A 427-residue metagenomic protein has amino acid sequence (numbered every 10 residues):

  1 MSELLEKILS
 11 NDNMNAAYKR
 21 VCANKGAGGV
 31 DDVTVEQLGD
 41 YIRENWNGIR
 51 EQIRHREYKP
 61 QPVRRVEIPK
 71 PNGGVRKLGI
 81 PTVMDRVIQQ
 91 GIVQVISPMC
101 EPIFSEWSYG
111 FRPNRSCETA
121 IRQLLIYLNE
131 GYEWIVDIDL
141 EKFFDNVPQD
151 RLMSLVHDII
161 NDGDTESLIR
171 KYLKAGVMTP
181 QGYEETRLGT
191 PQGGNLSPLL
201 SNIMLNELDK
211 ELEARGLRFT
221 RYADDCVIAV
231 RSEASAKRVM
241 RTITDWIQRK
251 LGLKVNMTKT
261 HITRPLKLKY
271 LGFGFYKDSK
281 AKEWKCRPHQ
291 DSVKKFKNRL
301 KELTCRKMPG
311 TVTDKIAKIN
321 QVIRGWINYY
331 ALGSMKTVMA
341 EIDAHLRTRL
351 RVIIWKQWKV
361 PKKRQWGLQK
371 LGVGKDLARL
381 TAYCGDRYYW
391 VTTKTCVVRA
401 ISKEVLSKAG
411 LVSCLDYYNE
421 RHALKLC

Functional and structural regions predicted by a protein language model:
M1-Y41: Non-catalytic, polymerase-adjacent accessory regions of viral genome-replication enzymes
N24-D31, C100-F104, E133-W134, P148-D150 (+5 more regions): Short acidic (Asp/Glu) and glycine-rich catalytic loops that position anionic groups and cofactors
Q52-E67, P71, I103-K269: Conserved polymerase palm-domain catalytic core
K77-T82, K285-C286: Conserved phosphate-binding loops in nucleotide/dinucleotide-binding enzymes
Q89-Y109: Electropositive, glycine- and tryptophan-enriched low-complexity nucleic-acid-binding patches
K174, K250-A317, Q321-R324: A conserved non-catalytic segment of reverse transcriptases and RNA-directed RNA polymerases corresponding to the late
K315-P361, Q365-Q369: Non-catalytic, peripheral interaction segments enriched in hydrophobic/basic residues
R349, I354, W358-C427: Extended C-terminal regions of large enzymes
